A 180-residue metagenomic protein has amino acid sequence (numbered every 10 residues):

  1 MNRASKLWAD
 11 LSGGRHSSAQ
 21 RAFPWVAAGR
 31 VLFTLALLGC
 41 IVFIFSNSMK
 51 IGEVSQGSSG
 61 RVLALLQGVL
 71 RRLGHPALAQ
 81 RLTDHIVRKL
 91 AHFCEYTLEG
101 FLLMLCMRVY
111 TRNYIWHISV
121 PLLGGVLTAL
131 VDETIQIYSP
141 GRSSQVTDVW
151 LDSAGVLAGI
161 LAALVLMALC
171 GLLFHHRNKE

Functional and structural regions predicted by a protein language model:
N2-T97, F101: "…centered on the first transmembrane helix and the immediately adjacent amphipathic helix/loop
R21, V26, V109-W116, V165-E180: Membrane-interface junctions at the ends of membrane-embedded or membrane-associated helices
G29-L32, Y110-L122, R142-V146: Membrane-helix interface segments
L32-S46, L123-V131, A154, A158 (+1 more regions): Lipid-exposed faces of alpha-helical membrane segments in multi-pass integral membrane proteins
N47-K50, Y138-S139, L166: Helix-loop junctions at the membrane-solvent interface of multi-pass transporters, primarily the C-terminal
G68-L73, R108-N113, L123-L127: Short, motif-level signal for alpha-helix interfacial/capping segments enriched in acidic residues and aromatics/proline
E95-Y110, V156-G171: Membrane-interfacial alpha-helical segments at the cytosolic side of multi-pass membrane proteins
A129-A154: Interfacial helix-loop-helix junctions of multi-pass membrane proteins
